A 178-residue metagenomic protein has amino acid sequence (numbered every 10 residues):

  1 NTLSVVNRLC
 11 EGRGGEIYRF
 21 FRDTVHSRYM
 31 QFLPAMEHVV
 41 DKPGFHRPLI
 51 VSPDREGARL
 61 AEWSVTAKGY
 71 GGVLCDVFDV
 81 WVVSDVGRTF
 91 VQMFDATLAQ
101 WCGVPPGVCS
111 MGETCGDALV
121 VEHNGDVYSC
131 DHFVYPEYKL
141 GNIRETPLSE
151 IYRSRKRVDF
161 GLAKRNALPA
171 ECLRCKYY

Functional and structural regions predicted by a protein language model:
L3-S110, T114, V120, V134-Y135 (+1 more regions): Radical SAM enzyme [4Fe-4S]-AdoMet core and its adjacent flexible, acidic and glycine-rich loops/tails across
P106, S110, V134-Y178: Membrane-interface junctions of multi-pass transporters
H123: A cytosolic small-molecule/anion-sensing beta-strand core signal
